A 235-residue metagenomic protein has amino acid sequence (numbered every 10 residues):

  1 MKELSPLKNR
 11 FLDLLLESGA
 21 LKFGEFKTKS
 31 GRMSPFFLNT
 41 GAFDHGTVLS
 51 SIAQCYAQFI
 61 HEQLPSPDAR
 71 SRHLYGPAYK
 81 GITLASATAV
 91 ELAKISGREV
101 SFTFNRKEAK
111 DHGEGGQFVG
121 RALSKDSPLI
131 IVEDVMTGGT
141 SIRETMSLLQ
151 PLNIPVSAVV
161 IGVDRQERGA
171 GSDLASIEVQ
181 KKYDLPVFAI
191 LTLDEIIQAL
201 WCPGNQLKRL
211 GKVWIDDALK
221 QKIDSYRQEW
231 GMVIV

Functional and structural regions predicted by a protein language model:
M1-V132, G138-V235: PRPP-associated nucleotide enzymes
